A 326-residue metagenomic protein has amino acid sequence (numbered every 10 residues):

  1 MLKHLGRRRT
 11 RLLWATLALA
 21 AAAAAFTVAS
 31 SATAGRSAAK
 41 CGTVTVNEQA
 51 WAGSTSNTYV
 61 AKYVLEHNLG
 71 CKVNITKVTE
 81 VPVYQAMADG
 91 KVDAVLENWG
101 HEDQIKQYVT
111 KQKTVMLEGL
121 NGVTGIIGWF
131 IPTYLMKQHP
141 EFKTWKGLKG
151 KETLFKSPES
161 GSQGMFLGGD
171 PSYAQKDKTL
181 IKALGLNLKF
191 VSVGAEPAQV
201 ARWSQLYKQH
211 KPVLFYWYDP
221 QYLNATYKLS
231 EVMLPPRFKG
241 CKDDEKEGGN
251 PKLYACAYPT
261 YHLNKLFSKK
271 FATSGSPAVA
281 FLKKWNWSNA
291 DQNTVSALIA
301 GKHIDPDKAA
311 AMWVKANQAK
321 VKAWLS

Functional and structural regions predicted by a protein language model:
A24-K40: C-terminal region of N-terminal signal peptides and the immediate post-cleavage residues of exported proteins
A38-G53, C71-T76, Q163-L167, L282: Short, well-ordered beta-strand elements
A52-C71, I181: Short, polar/charged alpha-helical segment
G53, Y173-K189, V193-H210, K246 (+2 more regions): An extracytoplasmic/periplasmic, membrane-proximal ligand-sensing/linker region
T58, T76-K113, A201-S204, Y222-Y227: Pocket-flanking alpha-helical
A86, V92-L96, M165-D243: Ligand-binding pocket segment of bilobal, Venus flytrap-like solute-binding proteins
T114-F166: A conserved helix-loop-strand patch within extracytoplasmic ligand-binding domains of the periplasmic binding
I127-Q138, Y261-S274, A297-L298: A bilobed periplasmic-binding-protein/Venus flytrap-type ligand-binding module shared by bacterial periplasmic
